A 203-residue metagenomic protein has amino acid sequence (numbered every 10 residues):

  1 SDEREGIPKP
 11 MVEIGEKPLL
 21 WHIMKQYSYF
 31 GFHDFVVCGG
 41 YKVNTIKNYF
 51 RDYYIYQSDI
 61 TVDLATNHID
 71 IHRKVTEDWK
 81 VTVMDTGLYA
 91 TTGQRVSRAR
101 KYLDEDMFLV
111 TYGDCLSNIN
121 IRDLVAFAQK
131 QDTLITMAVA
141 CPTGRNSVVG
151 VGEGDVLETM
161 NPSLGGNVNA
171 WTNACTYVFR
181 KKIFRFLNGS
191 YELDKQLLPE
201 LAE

Functional and structural regions predicted by a protein language model:
S1-N48, D52, V83: N-terminal glycine-rich phosphate-binding loop and ensuing alpha1 helix
D2, L88, V139, G166-N169: Short Gly/Pro-enriched turn/cap motifs at secondary-structure boundaries
M11, V148-G152, L198: A structural signal for short hydrophobic beta-strand segments in well-ordered beta-sheet cores
E13, G150, V178-R180: Short, well-ordered beta-strand micro-motif
I14, C38, T86, A138-V139 (+1 more regions): Generic beta-sheet signal
L19-I23, Q94-R98, L197: Well-ordered alpha-helical segments embedded in enzymatic catalytic cores
T45-G152: Conserved beta-loop-beta/alpha segment of the NTase-like Rossmann-fold superfamily that binds/positions NTPs
M107-L109, L116-Q129, C141-R145, V156-E203: Catalytic-core segments of class I nucleotidyltransferases/pyrophosphorylases that form NMP-activated intermediates
